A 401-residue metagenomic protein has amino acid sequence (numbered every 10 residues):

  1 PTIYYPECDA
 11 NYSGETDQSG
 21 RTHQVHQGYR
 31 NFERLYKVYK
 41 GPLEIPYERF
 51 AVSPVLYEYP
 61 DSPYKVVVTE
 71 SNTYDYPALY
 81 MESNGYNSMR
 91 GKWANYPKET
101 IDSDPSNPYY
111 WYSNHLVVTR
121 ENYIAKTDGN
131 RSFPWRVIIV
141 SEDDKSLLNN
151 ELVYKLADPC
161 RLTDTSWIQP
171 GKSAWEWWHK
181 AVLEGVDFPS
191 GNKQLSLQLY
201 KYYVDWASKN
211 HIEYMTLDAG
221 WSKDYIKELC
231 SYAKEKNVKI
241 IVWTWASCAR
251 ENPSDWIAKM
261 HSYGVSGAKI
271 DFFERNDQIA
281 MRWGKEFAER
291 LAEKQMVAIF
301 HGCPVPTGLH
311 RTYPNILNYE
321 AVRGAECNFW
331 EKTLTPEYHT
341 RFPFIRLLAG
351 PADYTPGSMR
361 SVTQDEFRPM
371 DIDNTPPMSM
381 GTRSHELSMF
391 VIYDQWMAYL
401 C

Functional and structural regions predicted by a protein language model:
P1-K155: N-terminal accessory beta-strand-rich subdomains and adjacent acidic, glycine-rich linkers that precede catalytic cores
A125-N210, Y214: An acidic-aromatic substrate-binding cleft motif
R136-I138, W175, T216, G267-K269 (+3 more regions): Structured core elements
E213-Y214, S266, A398: Short acidic/polar active-site loop segments enriched in Thr and Asp
A219-T382: Aromatic- and carboxylate-enriched substrate-binding clefts and catalytic-loop regions of carbohydrate-active enzymes
S384, S388-C401: Catalytic cores of secreted or luminal carbohydrate-active enzymes
